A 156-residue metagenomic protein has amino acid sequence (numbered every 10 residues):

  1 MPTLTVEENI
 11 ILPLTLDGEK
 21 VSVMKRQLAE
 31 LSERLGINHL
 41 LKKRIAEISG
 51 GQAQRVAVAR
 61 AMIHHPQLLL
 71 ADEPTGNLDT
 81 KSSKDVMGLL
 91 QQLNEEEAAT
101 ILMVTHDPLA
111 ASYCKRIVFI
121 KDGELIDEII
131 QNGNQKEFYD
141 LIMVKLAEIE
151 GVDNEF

Functional and structural regions predicted by a protein language model:
L4-L12: Short coil-to-helix segment of the ABC ATPase nucleotide-binding domain corresponding to the Q-loop/switch region
E7, L41-K42: Signature (C-motif/LSGGQ) region and adjacent switch/coupling loops of ABC-type ATPase nucleotide-binding domains
R44-I48, Q52-Q54: Conserved ABC ATPase signature
V58: Hydrophobic anchor residue at the start of the ABC signature
I63-Q67: A short, proline-enriched helix->beta-strand linker immediately N-terminal to the Walker B motif in ABC-type P-loop
L69-D72: Catalytic Walker B motif of ABC-type/P-loop ATPase nucleotide-binding domains
E124-E148: Conserved beta-strand-loop-alpha-helix hinge in the C-terminal portion of ABC ATPase nucleotide-binding domains
